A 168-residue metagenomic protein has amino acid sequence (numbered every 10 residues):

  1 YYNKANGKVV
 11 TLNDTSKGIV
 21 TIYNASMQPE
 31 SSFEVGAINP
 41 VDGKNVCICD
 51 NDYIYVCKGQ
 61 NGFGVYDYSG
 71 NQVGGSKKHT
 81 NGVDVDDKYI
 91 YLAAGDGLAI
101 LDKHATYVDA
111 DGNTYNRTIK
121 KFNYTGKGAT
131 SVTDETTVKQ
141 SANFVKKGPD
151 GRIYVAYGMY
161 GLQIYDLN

Functional and structural regions predicted by a protein language model:
Y1-K4, N39-D50, K78-K88, K139-K147: Repeated scaffold domains used in trafficking and secretory/extracellular systems, primarily beta-propellers
K8-V10, Y53-V56, Y89-L92, R152-Y154: Conserved beta-propeller blade signature
V9-T11, A105-Y124: Acidic Ser/Thr/Pro-rich low-complexity disordered segments that often serve as glycosylated linkers/stalks around
S16-I19, Q60-F63, D96-A99, M159-L162: Loop/turn residues immediately N-terminal
I22, V65-D67, I100-K103, K121 (+1 more regions): Conserved blade-register residue in beta-propeller folds
M27, G70, L101-N113, D166-N168: Short loop/turn segments immediately following beta-strands, especially the blade-tip and inter-blade linker loops
Q28-N39, N71-S76, R117-T136: A short beta-strand motif characteristic of beta-propeller blades
A156, Y160-N168: Blade-level signature of beta-propeller repeat domains, shared across WD40, Kelch, NHL, RCC1 and BNR/Asp-box propellers
